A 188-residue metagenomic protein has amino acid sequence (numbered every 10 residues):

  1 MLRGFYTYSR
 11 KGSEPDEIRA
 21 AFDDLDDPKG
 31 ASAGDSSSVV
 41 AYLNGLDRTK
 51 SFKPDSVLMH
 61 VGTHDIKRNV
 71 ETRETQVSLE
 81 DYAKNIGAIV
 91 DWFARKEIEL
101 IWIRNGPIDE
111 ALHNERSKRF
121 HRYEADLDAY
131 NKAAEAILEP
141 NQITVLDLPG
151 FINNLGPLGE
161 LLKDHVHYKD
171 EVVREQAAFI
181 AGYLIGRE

Functional and structural regions predicted by a protein language model:
M1-A33, S37, L43-K53, V57 (+1 more regions): Serine-esterase "nucleophile elbow" of acetyl-processing enzymes
A41-E188: Alpha-helical cap/lid subdomain in secreted, periplasmic, or secretory-pathway luminal O-acyl-processing enzymes
